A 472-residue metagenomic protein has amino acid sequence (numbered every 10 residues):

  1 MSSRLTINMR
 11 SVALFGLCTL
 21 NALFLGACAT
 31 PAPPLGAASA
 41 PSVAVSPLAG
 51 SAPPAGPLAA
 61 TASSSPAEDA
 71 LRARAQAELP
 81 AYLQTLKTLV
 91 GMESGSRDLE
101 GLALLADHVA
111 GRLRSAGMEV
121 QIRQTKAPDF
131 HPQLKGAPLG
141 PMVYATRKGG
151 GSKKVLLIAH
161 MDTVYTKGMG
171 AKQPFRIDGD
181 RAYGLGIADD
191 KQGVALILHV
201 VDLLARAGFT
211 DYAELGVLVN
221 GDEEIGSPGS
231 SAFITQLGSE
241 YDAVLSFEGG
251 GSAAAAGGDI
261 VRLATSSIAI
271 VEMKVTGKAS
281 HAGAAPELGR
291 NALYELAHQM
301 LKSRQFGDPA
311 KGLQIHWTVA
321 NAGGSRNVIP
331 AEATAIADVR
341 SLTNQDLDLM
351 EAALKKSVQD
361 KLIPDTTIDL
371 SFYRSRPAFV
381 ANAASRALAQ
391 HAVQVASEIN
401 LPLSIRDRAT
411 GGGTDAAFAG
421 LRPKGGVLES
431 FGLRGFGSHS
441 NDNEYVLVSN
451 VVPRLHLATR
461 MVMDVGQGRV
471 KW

Functional and structural regions predicted by a protein language model:
S2-G16: Bacterial N-terminal signal peptides that target proteins for export
A32-A49: Short, low-complexity, disordered segments immediately C-terminal to signal peptides in bacterial exported proteins
P33, T61-L185, L203-D211: Acidic/His- and Gly-rich active-site-bordering loop/insert found across diverse amide/peptide-bond hydrolases
L58-P66, A70, S94, R112-G117 (+4 more regions): Metal-dependent amide/peptide-bond hydrolase catalytic core, centered on the "pita-bread" metallohydrolase fold
L157, D178-G226, A269-V275, P286-Q305 (+2 more regions): Alpha-helical metal-binding/catalytic segments enriched in His/Glu/Asp
G186-A264, D308, G466, V470-W472: Acidic/histidine-rich catalytic neighborhood of metal-dependent amide-processing enzymes
